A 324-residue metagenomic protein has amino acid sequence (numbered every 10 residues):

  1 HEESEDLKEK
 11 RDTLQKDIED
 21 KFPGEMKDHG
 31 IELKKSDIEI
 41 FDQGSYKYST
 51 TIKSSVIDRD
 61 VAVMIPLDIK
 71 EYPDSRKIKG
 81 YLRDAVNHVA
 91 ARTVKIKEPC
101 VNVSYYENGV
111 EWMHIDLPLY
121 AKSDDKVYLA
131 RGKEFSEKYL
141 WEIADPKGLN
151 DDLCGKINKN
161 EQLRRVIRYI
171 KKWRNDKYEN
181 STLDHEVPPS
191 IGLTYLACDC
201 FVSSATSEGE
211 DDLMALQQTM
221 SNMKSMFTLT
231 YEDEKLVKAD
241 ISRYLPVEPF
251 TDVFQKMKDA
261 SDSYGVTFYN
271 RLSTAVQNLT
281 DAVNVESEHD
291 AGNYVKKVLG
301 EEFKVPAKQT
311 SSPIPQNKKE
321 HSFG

Functional and structural regions predicted by a protein language model:
H1-D58, K70-K77, F323-G324: N-terminal regions immediately upstream of nucleotidyltransferase
K10, D17, Y169, A215 (+6 more regions): Charge-rich, solvent-exposed alpha-helical interaction surfaces
I18-K34, Y48, K79-A130: Conserved catalytic core of two-metal-ion nucleotidyltransferases
D60-A62: Glycine- and aspartate-rich repeat motifs characteristic of hemolysin/RTX-like Ca2+-binding segments in secreted
I65-I69, F201: Short beta-strand-to-loop capping motifs
I96-V237, E320-G324: Catalytic cores of NTP-dependent nucleotidyl/adenyl transfer enzymes across multiple folds
E232-G324: Terminal (often C-terminal) interaction modules
